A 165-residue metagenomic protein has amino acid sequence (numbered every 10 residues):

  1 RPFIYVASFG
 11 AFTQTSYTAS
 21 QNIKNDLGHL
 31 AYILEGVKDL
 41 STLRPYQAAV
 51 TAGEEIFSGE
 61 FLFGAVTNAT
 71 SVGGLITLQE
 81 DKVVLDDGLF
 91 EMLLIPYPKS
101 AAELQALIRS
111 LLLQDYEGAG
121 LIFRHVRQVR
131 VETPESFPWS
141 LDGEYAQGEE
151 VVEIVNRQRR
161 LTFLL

Functional and structural regions predicted by a protein language model:
R1-L62: Catalytic core of DAGKc-family lipid kinases
P2, Q47, F63, L89 (+3 more regions): Structural motif
S8, F12, A65-D81: Glycine-rich phosphate/pyrophosphate-binding beta-alpha loops
T13-T15, S58-E60, S71-L75, S100-E103: Short acidic/glycine-rich loop or secondary-structure boundary segments that cap or lie
I23-A31, S71-V72, L78-K99: Gly/Ser/Thr-rich active-site loops/lids in small-molecule metabolic enzymes that frequently grip phosphoryl groups
I33-V37, Y46-G53, L75-E80, Q114-E117 (+1 more regions): Glycine-rich, charged/polar anion/phosphate-binding loops that engage phosphate groups from diverse ligands
L40-T42, D86, F123: A short catalytic or substrate-binding loop motif that flags glycine-/basic-rich loops and adjacent residues that bind
A52-E54, S58, V84, L94-L165: ATP/nucleoside-binding phosphotransfer catalytic cores, i.e., glycine-rich phosphate-binding loops
